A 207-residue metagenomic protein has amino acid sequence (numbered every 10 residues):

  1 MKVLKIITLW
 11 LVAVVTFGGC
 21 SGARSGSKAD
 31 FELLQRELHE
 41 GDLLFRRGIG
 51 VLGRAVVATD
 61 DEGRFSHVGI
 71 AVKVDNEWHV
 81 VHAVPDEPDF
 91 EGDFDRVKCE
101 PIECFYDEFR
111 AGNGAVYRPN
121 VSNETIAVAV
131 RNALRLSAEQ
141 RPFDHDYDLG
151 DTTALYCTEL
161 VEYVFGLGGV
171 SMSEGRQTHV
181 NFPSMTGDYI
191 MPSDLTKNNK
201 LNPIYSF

Functional and structural regions predicted by a protein language model:
M1-I7: Bacterial N-terminal signal peptides that target proteins for export
I7-T16: Bacterial N-terminal signal peptides
V15-K28: Bacterial Sec-dependent signal peptides at the C-terminal "C-region" and cleavage site
S21-G22, H145-F207: Activation targets extended, charge/polar-rich intrinsically disordered C-terminal tails
E32-E37, D60-G63: Short, surface-exposed secondary-structure edge patches
E40-G41: Loop/turn positions that initiate beta-strands
R46-A115, P142-L155: Glycine-rich catalytic cores of cysteine/serine-nucleophile enzymes that process amide/ester linkages in cell-envelope
G53, A111-R176: Active-site nucleophile-His-acid catalytic modules used for acyl/amide transfer and hydrolysis across diverse enzymes
